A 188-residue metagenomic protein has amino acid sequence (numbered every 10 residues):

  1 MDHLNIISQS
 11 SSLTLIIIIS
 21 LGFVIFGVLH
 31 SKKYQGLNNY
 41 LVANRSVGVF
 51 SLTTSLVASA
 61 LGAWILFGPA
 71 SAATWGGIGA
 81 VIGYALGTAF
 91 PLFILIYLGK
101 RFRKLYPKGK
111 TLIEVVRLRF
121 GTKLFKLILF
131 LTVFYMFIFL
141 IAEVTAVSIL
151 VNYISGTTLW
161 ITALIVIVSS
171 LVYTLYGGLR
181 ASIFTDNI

Functional and structural regions predicted by a protein language model:
D2-F67, T174-G178: Membrane-interface "cap" regions at the ends of multi-pass membrane proteins
D2-L4, V24-L41, W75-V81, K110-I113 (+1 more regions): Hydrophobic alpha-helical transmembrane segments
H3-L15, W75-L86, V151-I161: Interfacial loop-to-helix junctions that mark the boundaries of transmembrane helices in multi-pass membrane
L41-K108: Membrane-interface helix-loop-helix modules in multi-pass membrane proteins
N44, V57, F130-F134, T185-D186: Hydrophobic alpha-helical segments of secondary membrane carriers
G48, N187-I188: Cytoplasmic-side transmembrane-helix entry/capping segments in multi-pass membrane proteins
G83-L175: Helix-loop-helix module between adjacent transmembrane segments
